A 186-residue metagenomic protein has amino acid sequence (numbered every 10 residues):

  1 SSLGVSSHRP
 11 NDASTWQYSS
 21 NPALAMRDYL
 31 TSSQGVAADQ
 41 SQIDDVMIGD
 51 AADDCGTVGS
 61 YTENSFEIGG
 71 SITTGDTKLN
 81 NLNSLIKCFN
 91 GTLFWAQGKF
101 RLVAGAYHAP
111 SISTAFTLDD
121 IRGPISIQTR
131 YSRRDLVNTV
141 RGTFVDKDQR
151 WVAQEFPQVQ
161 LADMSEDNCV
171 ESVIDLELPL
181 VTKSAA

Functional and structural regions predicted by a protein language model:
S1: Secretory-pathway-linked proteins and extracytosolic
G4-S6: Canonical alpha-helical transmembrane segment with a positive-inside/aromatic-interface signature
H8, D12-A186: C-terminal extracytoplasmic interaction modules
